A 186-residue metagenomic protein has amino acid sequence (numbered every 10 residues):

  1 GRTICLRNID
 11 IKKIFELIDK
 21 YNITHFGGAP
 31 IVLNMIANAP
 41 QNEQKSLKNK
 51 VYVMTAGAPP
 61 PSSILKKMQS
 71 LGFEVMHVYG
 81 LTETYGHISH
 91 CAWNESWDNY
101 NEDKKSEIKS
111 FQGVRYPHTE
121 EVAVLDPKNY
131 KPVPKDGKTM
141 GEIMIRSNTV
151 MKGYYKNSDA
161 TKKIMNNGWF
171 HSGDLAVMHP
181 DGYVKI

Functional and structural regions predicted by a protein language model:
G1-T24, M35, A39, E121: Conserved AMP-binding/adenylation subdomain of ANL enzymes
L6, A29, A39, T55-G57 (+1 more regions): Short hydrophobic "strand-cap" motifs at the C-terminus of beta-strands
I18, F26-A29, D174, G182: Residue-level signal for inorganic ion chemistry
T24-H25, Y52: Short, Asp-centered acidic motifs that coordinate Mg2+ and/or phosphate in catalytic or ligand-binding sites
I31-N34, A58-P59, T149: Alpha-helix/helix-capping structural signal
A39-P40, S158: Active-site catalytic pocket residues across diverse enzymes, especially alpha/beta-hydrolases
E43-N49: Short, conserved loop/helix-junction motifs that constitute active-site signature segments in enzyme catalytic cores
V51-V53, P60-V78, T82-Y183: Conserved AMP-binding/adenylate-forming
